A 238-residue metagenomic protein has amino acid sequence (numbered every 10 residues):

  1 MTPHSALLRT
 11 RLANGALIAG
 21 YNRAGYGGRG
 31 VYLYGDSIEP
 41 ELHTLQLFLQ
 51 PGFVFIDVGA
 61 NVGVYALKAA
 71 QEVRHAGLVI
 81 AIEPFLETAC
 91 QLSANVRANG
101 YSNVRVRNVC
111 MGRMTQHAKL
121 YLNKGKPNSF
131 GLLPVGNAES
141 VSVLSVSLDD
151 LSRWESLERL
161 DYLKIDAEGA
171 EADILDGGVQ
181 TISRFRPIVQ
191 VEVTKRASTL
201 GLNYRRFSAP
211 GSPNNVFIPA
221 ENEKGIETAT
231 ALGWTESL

Functional and structural regions predicted by a protein language model:
M1-L238: Phosphate/nucleotide-binding beta-alpha loop and adjacent structural elements of enzyme active sites
